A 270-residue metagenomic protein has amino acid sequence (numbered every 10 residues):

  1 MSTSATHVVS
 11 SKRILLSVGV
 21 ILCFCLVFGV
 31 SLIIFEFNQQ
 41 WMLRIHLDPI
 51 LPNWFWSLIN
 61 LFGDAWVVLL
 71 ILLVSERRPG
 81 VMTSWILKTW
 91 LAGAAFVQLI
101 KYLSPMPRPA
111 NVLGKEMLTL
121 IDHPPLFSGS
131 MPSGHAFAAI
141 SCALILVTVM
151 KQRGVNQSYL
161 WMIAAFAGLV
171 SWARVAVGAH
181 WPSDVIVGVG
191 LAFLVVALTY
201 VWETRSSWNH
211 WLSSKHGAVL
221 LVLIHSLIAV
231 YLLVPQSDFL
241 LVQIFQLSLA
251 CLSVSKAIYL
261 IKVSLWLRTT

Functional and structural regions predicted by a protein language model:
M1-V67, L99-S128, V263-T270: N-terminal transmembrane-helix/juxtamembrane module of multi-pass inner/ER membrane proteins
L15-G19, L72-F96, L160: Interfacial segments of alpha-helical transmembrane regions
L16-V30, T89-G93, I163-G168, L221-S226: Alpha-helical transmembrane segments
H46-L61, L87-W90, D184-V189, Q243-S248: Loop-to-helix transition at the N-terminal end of transmembrane alpha-helices
F55-S57, S84-W85, G154-W161: Membrane-interface alpha-helices at helix entry/exit sites of multi-pass transporters
N60-E76, H135-L146: Hydrophobic alpha-helical transmembrane segments
L87-M106, S158-R174: Small-polar-interrupted transmembrane alpha-helices in polytopic inner-membrane proteins
L120-W266: Membrane-embedded catalytic cores of phosphoryl/pyrophosphoryl-handling enzymes
